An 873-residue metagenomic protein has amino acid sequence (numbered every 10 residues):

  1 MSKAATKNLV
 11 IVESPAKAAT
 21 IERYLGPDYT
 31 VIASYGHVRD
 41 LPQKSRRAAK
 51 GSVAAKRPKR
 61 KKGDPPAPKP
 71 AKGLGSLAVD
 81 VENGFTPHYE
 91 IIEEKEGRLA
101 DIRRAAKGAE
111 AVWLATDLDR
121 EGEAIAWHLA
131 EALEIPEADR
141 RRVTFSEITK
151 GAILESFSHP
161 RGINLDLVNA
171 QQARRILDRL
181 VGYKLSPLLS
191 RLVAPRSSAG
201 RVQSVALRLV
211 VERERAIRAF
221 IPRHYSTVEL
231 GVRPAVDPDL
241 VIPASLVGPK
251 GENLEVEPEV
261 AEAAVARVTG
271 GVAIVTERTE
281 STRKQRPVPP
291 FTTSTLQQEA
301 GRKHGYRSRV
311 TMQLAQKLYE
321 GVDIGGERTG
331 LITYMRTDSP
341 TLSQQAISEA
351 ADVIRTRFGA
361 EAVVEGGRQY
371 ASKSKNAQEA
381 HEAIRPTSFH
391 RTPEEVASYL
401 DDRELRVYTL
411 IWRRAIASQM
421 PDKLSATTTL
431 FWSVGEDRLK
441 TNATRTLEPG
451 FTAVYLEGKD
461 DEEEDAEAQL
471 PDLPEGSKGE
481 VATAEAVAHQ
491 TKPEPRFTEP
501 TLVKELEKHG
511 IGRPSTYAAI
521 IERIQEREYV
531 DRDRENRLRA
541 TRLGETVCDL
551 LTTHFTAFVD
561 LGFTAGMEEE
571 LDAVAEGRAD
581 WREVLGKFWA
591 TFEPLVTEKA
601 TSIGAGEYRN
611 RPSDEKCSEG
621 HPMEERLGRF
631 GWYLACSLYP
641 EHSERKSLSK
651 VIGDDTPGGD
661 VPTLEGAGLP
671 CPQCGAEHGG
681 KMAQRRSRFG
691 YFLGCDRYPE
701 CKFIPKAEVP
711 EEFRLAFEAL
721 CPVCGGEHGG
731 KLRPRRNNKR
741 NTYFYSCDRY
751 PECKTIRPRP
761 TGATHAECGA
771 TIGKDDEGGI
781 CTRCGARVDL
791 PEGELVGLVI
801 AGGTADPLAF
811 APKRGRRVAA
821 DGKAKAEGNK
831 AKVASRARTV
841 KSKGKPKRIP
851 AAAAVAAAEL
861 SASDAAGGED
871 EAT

Functional and structural regions predicted by a protein language model:
M1-R175, K184, V247-G248, E252-E255 (+4 more regions): Intrinsically disordered, low-complexity regulatory segments
S2-K7, A19-T20, S186, A219 (+4 more regions): Basic, low-complexity terminal or inter-domain segments flanking catalytic cores
T6-K7, D117-L118, V193-S198, E280-P289 (+4 more regions): Conserved short loop/turn motifs at secondary-structure junctions
P15-A18, Y35-D40, L118-G122, S146-G151 (+7 more regions): Conserved nucleotide-binding/hydrolysis micro-motifs of P-loop NTPases
T20-Y24, D101, A105, A124-A132 (+10 more regions): Alpha-helical scaffold elements adjacent to nucleotide-binding pockets in ATP/GTP-utilizing enzyme cores
D101, I148-L230, E280-K284: C-terminal or mid-to-C-terminal helical accessory/interaction module adjacent to the motor/catalytic core
N253-P290, S477: Metal- or metallocofactor-binding catalytic centers and their adjacent structured scaffolds across diverse enzyme
V275-R278, R286-A300, G326-M335, P493-E505: Short acidic, hydrophobic short linear motifs in intrinsically disordered regions
